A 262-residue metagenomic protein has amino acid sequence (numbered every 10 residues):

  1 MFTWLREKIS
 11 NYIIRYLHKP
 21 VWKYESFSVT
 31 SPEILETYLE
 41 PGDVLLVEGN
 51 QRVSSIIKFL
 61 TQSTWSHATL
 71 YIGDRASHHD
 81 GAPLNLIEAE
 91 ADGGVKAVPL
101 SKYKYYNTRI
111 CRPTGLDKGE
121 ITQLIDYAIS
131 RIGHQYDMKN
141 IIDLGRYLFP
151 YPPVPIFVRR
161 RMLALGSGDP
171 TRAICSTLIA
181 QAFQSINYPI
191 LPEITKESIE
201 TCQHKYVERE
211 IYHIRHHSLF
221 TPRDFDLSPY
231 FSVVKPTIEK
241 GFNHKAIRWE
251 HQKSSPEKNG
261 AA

Functional and structural regions predicted by a protein language model:
M1-A262: Cysteine-nucleophile amide-bond enzymes
